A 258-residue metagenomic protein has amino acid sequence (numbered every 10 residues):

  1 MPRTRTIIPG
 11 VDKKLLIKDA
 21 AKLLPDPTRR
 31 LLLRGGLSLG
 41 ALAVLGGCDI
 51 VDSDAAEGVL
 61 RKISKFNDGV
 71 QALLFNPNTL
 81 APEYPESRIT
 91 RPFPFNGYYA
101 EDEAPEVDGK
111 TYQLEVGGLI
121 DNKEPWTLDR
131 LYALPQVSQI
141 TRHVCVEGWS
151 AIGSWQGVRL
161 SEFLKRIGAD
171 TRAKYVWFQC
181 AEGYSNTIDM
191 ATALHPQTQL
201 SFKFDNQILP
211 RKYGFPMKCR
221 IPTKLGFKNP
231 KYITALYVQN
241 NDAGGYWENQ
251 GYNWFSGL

Functional and structural regions predicted by a protein language model:
M1-P27, S38-A41: N-terminal secretory signal peptides
R3, L16, I50-L258: Structured, non-membrane catalytic/scaffold regions adjacent to prosthetic-group chemistry
P25, L31-V51: N-terminal export signals
R29-R30, K218: Short, cationic motifs built from Arg/Lys/His that form the positively charged side of catalytic pockets
